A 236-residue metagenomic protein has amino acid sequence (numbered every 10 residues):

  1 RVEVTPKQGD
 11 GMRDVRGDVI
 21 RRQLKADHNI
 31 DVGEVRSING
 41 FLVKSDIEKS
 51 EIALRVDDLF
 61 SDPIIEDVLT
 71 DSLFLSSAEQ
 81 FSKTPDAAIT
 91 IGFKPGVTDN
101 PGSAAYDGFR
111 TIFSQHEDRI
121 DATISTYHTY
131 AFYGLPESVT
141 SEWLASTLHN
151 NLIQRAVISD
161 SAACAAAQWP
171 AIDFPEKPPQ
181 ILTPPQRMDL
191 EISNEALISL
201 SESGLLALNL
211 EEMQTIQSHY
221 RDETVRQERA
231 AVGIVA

Functional and structural regions predicted by a protein language model:
R1-A236: Core nucleic-acid recognition elements
